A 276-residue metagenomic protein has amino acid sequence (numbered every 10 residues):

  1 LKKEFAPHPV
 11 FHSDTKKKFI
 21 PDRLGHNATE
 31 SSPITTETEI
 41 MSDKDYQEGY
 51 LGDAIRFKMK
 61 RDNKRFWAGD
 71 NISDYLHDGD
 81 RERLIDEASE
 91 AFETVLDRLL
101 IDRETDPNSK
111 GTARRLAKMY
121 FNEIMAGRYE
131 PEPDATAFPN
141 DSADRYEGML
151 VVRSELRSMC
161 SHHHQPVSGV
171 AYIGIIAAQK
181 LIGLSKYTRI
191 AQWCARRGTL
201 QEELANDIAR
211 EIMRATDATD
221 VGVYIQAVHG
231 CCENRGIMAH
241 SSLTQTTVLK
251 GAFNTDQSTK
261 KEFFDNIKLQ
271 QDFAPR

Functional and structural regions predicted by a protein language model:
L1-K3: Compositionally biased intrinsically disordered regions enriched in polar/charged residues
F5-R276: A domain-level signal for the structural core that forms small-molecule/cofactor-binding pockets and catalytic centers
